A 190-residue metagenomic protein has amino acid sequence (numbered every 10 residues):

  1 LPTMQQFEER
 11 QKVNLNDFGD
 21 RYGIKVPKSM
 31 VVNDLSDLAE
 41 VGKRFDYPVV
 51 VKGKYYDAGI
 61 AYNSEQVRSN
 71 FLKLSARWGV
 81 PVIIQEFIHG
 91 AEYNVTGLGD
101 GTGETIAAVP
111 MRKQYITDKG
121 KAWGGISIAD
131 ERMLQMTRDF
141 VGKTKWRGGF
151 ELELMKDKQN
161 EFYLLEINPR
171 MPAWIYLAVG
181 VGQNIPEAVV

Functional and structural regions predicted by a protein language model:
L1-T3: Short beta-strand elements of ligand-binding domains
Q6-G90, D100-E104, E131-L134: Active-site nucleotide/adenylate-binding loops and adjacent lid/helix of ATP-dependent enzymes
V41, G59, Y93, N160 (+1 more regions): Active-site-proximal flexible loops/turns
Y56-D57, Y115-D118, R170-A173: A short, flexible beta-alpha/helix-coil linker loop
N63-K145, M155-Y163: Phosphate-binding site of ATP-dependent enzymes
I128-E153, K158, P169-V190: Active-site "cap" helix and flanking loop/linker of ATP-utilizing ligase/carboxylase catalytic domains
L165-I167: Activation loop entry of protein kinases
